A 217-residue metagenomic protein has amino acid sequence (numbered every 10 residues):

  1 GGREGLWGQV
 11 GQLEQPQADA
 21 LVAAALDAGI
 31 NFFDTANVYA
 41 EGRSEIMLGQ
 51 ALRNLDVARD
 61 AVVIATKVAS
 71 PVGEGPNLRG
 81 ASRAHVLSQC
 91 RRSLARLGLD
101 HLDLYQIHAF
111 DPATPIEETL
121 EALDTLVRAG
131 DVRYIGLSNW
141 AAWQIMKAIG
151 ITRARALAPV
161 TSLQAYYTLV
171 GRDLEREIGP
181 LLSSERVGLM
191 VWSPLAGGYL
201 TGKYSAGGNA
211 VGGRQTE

Functional and structural regions predicted by a protein language model:
G1-V10, A65-L78, H101, Q106: N-terminal small/glycine-rich loop or linker at the start of catalytic domains across soluble metabolic enzymes
G1-V62: N-terminal binding-site loop/beta-alpha segment at the start of enzyme catalytic domains that lines or forms
G11-L26, R79-G98, E118-E121, I145-G150: Short, acidic/polar
A18, A25, F33, L48 (+8 more regions): Conserved, mostly hydrophobic/aromatic
D27, A51-V63, L94-G98, D124-V127 (+1 more regions): Acidic (Asp/Glu)-rich catalytic clusters
E45-A58, C90-A95, E177-R186: Short amphipathic alpha-helices and their capping/turn segments at secondary-structure boundaries
G73-Q106, T114, R128, Y166 (+1 more regions): Active-site gating/metal-coordination segments in enzymes
F110-E217: Beta/alpha (TIM)-barrel catalytic core signal, keyed to glycine-rich beta->alpha loops juxtaposed to Asp/Glu that bind
